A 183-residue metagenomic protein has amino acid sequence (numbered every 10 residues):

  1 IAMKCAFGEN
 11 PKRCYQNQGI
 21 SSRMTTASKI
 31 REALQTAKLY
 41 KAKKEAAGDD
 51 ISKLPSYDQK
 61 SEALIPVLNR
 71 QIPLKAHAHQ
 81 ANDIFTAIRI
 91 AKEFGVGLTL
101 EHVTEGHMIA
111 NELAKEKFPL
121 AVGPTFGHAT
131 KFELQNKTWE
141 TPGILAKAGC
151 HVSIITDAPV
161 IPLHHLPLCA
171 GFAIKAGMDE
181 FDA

Functional and structural regions predicted by a protein language model:
I1-L98: Polyanionic/metal-chelating signatures
K4, K75-H77, T99-V103, A121-G123 (+1 more regions): A cross-family glycoside hydrolase active-site/sugar-binding cleft signature
P55-Y57, A76-Q80, E101-T104, T130-W139: A general structural motif
I65-L68, A87-I90, P119-G123, K147-V152: A short alpha-helix capping/helix-coil boundary motif
P73, N111-A114, A121-A183: His/Asp/Glu-enriched, well-ordered alpha-helical/loop segment that forms or immediately abuts the divalent-metal
A81-F85, E105-A110, V160-P162: Active-site environment of divalent metal-dependent phosphoester hydrolases
I88-A91, G106-H107, P142: Histidine-anchored nucleotide/phosphate-binding helix
T99-E105, I109, A183: A generic structural motif
